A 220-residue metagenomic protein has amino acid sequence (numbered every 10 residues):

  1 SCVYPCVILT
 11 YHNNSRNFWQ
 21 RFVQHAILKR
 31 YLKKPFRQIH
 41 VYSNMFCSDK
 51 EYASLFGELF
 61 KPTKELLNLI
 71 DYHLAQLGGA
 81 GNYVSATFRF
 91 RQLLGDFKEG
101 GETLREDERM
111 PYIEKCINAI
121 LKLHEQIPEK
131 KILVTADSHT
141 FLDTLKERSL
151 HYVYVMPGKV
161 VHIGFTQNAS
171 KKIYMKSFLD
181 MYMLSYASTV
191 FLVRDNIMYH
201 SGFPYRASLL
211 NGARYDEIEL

Functional and structural regions predicted by a protein language model:
S1-M110, E114-I117: Secretory-pathway glycan-assembly enzymes, especially type II membrane glycosyltransferases that use nucleotide-sugar
G78, L121-E125, K146, L184 (+1 more regions): N-terminal cationic-hydrophobic initiation segments that often serve targeting/anchoring roles
Y83-V84, K131, T189: Structural motif
T87-G95, N118-S170: Catalytic donor nucleotide-activated moiety binding site of glycosyltransferases and closely related
E99, L145-E147, P204-Y205: Short amphipathic alpha-helical segments
M110, V155-V193: Donor nucleotide-activated moiety binding/catalytic core segment of transferases that use nucleotide-activated donors
K115-C116, K130, V155-M156, G202 (+2 more regions): Marks the mature luminal ectodomains of secretory-pathway proteins
M175-L220: A donor-sugar binding/catalytic signature common to diverse glycosyltransferases and related nucleotide-sugar
